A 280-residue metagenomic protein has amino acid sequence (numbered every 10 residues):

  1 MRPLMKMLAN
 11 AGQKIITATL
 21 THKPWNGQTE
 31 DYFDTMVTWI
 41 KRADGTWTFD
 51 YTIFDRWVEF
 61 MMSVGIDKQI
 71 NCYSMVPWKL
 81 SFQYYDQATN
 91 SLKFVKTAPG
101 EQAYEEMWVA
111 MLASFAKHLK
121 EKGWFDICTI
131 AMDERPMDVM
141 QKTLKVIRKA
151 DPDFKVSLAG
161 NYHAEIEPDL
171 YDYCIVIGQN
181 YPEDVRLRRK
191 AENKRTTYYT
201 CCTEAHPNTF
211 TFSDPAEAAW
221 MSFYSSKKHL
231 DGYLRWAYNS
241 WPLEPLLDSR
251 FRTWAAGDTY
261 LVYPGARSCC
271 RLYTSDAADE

Functional and structural regions predicted by a protein language model:
M1-A150, A159-E167, N239-E244: Aromatic-lined carbohydrate-binding surfaces of glycoside hydrolases
K14, Y171-D172, D231: Conserved acidic residues
V37-K41, S91-F94, A218-S222, T253-Y260: Short, structured secondary-structure boundary patches
M137-Y198, T209-F210: Noncatalytic carbohydrate-binding groove/subsite architecture in carbohydrate-active enzymes
V176-E244, D248-F251: Catalytic-core region of carbohydrate-active enzymes that cleave or remodel glycosidic bonds
L243-C269: Short acidic, glycine/proline-enriched helix-loop-strand junctions
Y273-D279: Conserved small/polar residues in nucleotide/adenosyl-binding loops
